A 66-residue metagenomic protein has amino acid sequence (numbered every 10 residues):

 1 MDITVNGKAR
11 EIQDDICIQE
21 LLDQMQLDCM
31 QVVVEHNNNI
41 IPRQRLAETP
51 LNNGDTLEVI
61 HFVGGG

Functional and structural regions predicted by a protein language model:
M1-N6: Eukaryote-biased recognition of intrinsically disordered, low-complexity regulatory segments
K8-D15: Short, contiguous acidic and Ser/Thr-rich linear segments
C17-M25: Short amphipathic, charge-patterned alpha-helical segments
H36-A47: Short acidic beta-strand-loop surface patches of small beta-rich interaction domains
